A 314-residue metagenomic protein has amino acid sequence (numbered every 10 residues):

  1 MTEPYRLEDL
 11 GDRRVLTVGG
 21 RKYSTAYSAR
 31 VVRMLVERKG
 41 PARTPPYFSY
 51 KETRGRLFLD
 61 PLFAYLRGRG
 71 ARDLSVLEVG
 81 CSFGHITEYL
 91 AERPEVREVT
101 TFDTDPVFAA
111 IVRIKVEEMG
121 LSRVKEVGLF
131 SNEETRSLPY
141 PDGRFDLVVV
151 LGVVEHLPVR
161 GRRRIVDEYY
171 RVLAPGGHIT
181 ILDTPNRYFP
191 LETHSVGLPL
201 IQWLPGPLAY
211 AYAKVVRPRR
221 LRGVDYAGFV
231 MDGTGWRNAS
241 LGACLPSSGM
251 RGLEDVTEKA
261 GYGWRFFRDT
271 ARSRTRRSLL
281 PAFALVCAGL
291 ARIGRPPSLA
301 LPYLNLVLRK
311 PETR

Functional and structural regions predicted by a protein language model:
R33-L59: Class I SAM-dependent methyltransferase Rossmann-like catalytic core, especially the SAM/SAH-binding loop
T53-R72, Y89: Conserved alpha-helix/loop element of class I SAM-dependent methyltransferases that forms part of the SAM/SAH-binding
S82: Conserved glycine-rich SAM-binding loop
H85, Y89-R136: Class I SAM-dependent methyltransferase SAM/SAH-binding core
V149: A conserved beta-strand element that flanks and buttresses the S-adenosyl-L-methionine
R163-P175: A short glycine-rich, Lys/Arg-flanked "PGG" loop and its adjoining helix->strand segment in the class I
T180-A209: Conserved class I S-adenosyl-L-methionine
G233-R251: Short alpha-helix
